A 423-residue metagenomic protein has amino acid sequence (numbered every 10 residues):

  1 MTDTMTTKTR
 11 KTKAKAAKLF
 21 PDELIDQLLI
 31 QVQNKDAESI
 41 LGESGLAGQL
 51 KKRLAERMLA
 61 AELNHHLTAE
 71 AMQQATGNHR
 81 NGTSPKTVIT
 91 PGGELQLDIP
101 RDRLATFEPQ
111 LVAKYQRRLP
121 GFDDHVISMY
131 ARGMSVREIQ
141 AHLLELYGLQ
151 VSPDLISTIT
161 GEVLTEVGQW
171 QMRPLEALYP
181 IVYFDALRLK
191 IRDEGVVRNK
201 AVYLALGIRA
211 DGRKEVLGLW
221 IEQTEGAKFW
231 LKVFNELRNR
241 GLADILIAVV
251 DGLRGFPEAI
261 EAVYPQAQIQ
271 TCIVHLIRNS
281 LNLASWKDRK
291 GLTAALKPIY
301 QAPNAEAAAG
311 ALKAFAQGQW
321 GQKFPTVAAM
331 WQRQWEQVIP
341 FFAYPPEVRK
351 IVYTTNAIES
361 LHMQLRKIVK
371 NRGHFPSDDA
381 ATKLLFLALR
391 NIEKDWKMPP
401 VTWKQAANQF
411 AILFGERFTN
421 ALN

Functional and structural regions predicted by a protein language model:
M1-A113: Short, conserved DNA-binding cores of transcription-related domains
T2, R80, E94, D98-A105 (+8 more regions): RNase H-like nuclease fold core
D3, P298-N423: Acidic/histidine-rich catalytic cores and adjacent linkers of DNA breakage/strand-transfer/modification proteins
K18, I40, S44, G48-K52 (+9 more regions): Conserved phosphate/pyrophosphate-binding and hydrolysis machinery centered on Walker-type P-loop NTPases, extending
E108, S280-A314: Metal-dependent DNA phosphodiester-chemistry modules and their immediately adjacent helices/loops in DNA-processing
G121-G133: Short, amphipathic alpha-helical "recognition" segments used to contact nucleic acids or chromatin
R137-G148: DNA-recognition alpha helix
I247-R254, A259-A295: Conserved beta-strand -> loop -> alpha-helix junction used to position metal-binding or nucleic-acid-contacting
